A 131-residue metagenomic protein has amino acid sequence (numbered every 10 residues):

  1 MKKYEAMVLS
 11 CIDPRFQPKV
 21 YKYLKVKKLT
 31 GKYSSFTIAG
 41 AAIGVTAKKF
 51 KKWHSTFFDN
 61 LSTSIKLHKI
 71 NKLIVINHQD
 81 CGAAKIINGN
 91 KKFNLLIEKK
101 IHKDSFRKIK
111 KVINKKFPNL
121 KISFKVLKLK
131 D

Functional and structural regions predicted by a protein language model:
M1-V20, A39-W53, I65-K72, G82-D131: Divalent-metal-activated hydrolytic enzyme cores
Y21-K27: Short Gly/aromatic-enriched secondary-structure transition segments
L24, D59-I65: Short secondary-structure capping micro-motifs at structural edges
K27-T30, L67: Short glycine/proline-enriched loop/turn "hinge" motifs that connect secondary-structure elements and lie
L29-K32, N119-K121: A generic structural signal for alpha->beta connector loops
G31-A41: A short beta-strand-loop structural module common to alpha/beta enzyme folds
H78-D80: Short, ordered loop/turn segments at secondary-structure junctions
